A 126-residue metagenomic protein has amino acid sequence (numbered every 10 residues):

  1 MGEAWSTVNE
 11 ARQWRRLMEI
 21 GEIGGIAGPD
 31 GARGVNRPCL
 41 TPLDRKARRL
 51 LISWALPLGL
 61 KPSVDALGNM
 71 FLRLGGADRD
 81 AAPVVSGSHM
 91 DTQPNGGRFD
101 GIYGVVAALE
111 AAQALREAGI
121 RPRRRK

Functional and structural regions predicted by a protein language model:
M1-A4: Short, contiguous pre-domain boundary segments
T7-G96: Acidic/His- and Gly-rich active-site-bordering loop/insert found across diverse amide/peptide-bond hydrolases
S86, G96-K126: Alpha-helical metal-binding/catalytic segments enriched in His/Glu/Asp
